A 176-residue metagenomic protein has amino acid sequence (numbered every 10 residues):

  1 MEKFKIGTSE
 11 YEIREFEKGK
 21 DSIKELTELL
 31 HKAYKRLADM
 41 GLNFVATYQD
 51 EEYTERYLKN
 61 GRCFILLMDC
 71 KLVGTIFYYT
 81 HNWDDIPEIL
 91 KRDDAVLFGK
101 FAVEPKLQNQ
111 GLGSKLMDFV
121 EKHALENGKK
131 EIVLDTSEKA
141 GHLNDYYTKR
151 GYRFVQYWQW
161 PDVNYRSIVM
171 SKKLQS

Functional and structural regions predicted by a protein language model:
M1-D21, S176: Conserved N-terminal entry element of GNAT/NAT acetyltransferase domains
R14-K20, H31-R56: Conserved GNAT-fold acetyl-CoA-binding loop/helix
I65, K71-T80, L97, A102: Conserved beta-strand in the GNAT
P87-P105: Conserved acetyl-CoA binding element of GNAT-fold acetyltransferases
R92-A95, K130-V133, S137-G141, T148-R150 (+1 more regions): C-terminal "cap" of GNAT-fold acetyltransferases
V103, N109-K122, K149: Conserved acetyl-CoA-binding loop-helix of GNAT-fold acetyltransferases
